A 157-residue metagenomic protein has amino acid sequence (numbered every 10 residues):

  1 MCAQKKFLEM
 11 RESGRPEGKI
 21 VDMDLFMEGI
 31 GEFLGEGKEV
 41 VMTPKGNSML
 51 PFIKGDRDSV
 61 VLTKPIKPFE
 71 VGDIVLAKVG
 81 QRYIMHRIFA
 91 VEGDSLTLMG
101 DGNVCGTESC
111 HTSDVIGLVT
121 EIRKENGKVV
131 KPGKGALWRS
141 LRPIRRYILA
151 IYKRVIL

Functional and structural regions predicted by a protein language model:
M1-L157: Extended hydrophobic leader/signal-anchor segments used for secretion and membrane insertion
